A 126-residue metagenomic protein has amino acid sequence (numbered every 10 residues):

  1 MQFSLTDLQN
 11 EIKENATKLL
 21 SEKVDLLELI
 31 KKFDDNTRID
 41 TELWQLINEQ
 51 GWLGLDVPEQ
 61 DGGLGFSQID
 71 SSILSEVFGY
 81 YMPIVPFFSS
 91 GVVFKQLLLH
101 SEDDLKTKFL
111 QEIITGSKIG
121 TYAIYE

Functional and structural regions predicted by a protein language model:
M1-L8: Intrinsic disorder at enzyme termini
D25-E126: Glycine-rich flavin
